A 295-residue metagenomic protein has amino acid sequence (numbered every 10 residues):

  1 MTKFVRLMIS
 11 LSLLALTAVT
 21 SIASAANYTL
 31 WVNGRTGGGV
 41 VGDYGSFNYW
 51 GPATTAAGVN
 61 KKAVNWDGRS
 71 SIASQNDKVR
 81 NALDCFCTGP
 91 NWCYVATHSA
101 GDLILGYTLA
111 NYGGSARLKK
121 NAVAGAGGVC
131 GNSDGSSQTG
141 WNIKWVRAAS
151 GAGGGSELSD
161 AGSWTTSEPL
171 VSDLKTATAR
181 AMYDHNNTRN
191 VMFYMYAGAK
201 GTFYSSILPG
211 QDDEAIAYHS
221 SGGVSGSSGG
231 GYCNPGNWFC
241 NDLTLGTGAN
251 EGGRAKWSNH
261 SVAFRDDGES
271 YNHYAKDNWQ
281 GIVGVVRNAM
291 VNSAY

Functional and structural regions predicted by a protein language model:
M1-I9: Bacterial N-terminal signal peptides that target proteins for export
L14-S24: C-terminal segment of classical bacterial N-terminal signal peptides
A25-V95, G154-E157, W164: Active-site catalytic motif of lipid deacylating hydrolases and related acyltransferases
N27-T29, D77-M192, T202: Serine-dependent carboxylesterase/thioesterase catalytic core of lipase-like alpha/beta-hydrolase/SGNH enzymes
A63, A148, M195-A197: Structural signal for conserved beta-strand scaffold positions within catalytic alpha/beta enzyme cores
N187-Y295: C-terminal catalytic-base region of ester-bond hydrolases, centering on the histidine of the charge-relay
